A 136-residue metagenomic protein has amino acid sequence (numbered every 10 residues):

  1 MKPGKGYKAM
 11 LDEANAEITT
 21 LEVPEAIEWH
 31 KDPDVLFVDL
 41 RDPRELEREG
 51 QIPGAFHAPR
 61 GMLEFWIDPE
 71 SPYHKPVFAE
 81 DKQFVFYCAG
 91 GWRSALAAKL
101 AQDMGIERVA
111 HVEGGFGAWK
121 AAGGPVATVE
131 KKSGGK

Functional and structural regions predicted by a protein language model:
M1-V35, P43-Q83, W92-K136: Rhodanese-like catalytic fold shared by cysteine-dependent sulfurtransferases and DSP/PTP-type phosphatases
V38: Active-site flanking residues adjacent to catalytic metal/cofactor-binding acidic residues
Y87: Short, surface-exposed ligand- or partner-binding patches at beta-edge/loop junctions that are enriched in aromatics
